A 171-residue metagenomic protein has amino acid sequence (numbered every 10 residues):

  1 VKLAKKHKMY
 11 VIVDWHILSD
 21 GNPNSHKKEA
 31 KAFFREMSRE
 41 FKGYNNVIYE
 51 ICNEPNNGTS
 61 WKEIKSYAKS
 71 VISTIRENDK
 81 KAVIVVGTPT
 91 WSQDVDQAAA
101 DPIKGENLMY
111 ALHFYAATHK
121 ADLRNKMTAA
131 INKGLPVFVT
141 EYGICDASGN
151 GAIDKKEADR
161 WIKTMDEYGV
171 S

Functional and structural regions predicted by a protein language model:
V1-K2, M9-P23, K27-E29: Aromatic-lined carbohydrate-binding surfaces of glycoside hydrolases
H7-Y10, K27, K31-I48, C52-S171: Extracellular glycoside hydrolase catalytic/binding regions
